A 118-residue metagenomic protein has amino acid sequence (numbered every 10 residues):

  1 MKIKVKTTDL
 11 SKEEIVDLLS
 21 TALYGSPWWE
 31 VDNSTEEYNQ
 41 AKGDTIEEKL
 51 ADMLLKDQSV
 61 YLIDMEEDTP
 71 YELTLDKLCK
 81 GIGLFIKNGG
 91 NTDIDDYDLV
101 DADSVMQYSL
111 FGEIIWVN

Functional and structural regions predicted by a protein language model:
M1-L62: Long, contiguous N-terminal structural blocks used for assembly/anchoring
L10, A41, T69, L73 (+2 more regions): Short coil/turn linker and secondary-structure boundary residues
Y61-D64, W116: A structural signal for short, well-ordered beta-strand segments and their strand-loop junctions that often border
I63-T92: Acidic, low-complexity, intrinsically disordered interaction modules
D93-N118: Short, compact, well-ordered microdomains
